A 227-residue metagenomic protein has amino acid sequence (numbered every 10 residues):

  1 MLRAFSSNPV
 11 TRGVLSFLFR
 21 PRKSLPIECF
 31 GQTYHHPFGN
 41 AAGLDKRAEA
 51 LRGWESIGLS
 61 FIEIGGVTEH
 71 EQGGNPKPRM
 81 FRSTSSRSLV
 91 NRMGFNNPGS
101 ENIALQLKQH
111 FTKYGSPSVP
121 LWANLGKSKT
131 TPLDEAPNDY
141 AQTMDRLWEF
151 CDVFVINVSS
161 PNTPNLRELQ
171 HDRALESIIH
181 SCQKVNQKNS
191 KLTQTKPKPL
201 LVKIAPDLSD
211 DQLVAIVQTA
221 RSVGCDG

Functional and structural regions predicted by a protein language model:
M1-I27, S88-N96, S100: An N-cap/entry alpha-helix motif that binds or orients negatively charged groups
S24, L51, V217: Short glycine-/small-residue-rich flexible loop motifs, especially phosphate/cofactor-binding loops
L25-I27, F38, L121: A broad, low-specificity signal marking well-ordered, structured residues that form hydrophobic/aromatic
C29-T33: Cytochrome P450 C-terminal beta-domain/meander region
Y34, A42-D45, E55, G94-G227: Conserved alpha/beta-domain cores
Y34-H35, G39, G43-D45, E49-H70: Active-site cofactor/substrate anionic-group-binding motifs, chiefly glycine- and Lys/Arg-rich phosphate-binding loops
A50-W54, Q72-R79, L133-A136: Short, conserved acidic/polar surface loops in the N-terminal third of protein domains
G65-P117: A gly/proline- and charged-residue-enriched helix-loop-helix capping module
